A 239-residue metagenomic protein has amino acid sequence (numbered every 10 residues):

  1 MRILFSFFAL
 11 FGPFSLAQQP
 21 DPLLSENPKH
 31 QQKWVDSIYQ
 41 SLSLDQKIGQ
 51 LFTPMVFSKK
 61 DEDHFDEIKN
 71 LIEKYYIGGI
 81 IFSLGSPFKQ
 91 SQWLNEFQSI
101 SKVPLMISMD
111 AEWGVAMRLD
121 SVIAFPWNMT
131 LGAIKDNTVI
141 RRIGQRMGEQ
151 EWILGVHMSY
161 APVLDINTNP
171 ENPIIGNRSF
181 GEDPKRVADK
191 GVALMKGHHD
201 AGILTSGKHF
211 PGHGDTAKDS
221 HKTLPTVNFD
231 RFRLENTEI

Functional and structural regions predicted by a protein language model:
M1-P22: Bacterial Sec-dependent N-terminal signal peptides
Q19, L23-S25, H30, E67-I68 (+1 more regions): Short leucine-rich amphipathic alpha-helices used at interfaces
N27-K60, H64: Mature N-terminal segment immediately following signal peptide/propeptide cleavage in secreted/periplasmic
L44-I48, I72-E73, S99-S101, H198-D200: Extracellular/periplasmic catalytic domains that process cell-envelope and extracellular macromolecules
F57-V187, H209, G214-D230: Enzymes and membrane/adaptor proteins characterized by extended Gly/Ser/Thr/Asp/Glu-rich, aromatic-dotted
A188-K190, N236-T237: Active-site glycine-rich loop that binds ribose-phosphate moieties when present
H198-G207, R233-I239: Phosphate/pyrophosphate-binding betaalpha-module
